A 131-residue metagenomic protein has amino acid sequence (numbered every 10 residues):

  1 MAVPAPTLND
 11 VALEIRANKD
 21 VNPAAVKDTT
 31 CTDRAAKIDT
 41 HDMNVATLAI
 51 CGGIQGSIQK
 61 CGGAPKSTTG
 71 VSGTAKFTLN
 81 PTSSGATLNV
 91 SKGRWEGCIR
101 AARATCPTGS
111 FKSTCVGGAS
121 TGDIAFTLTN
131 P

Functional and structural regions predicted by a protein language model:
M1-A17: Fungal secretory targeting signals
L13-G63: Short, surface-exposed binding/anchoring microloops in extracellular/periplasmic proteins
K37, H41, N89-E96: Soluble non-cytosolic domains of exported or imported proteins
K37-I38, S57, S67, A104 (+2 more regions): Secreted/processed peptides and extracellular or luminal domains of membrane proteins
K60-P81: Short edge beta-strands and adjacent turn/loop segments
T82-A86, T108: Surface-exposed, polar/charged faces of alpha-helical domains in mature secreted/periplasmic/lumenal proteins
S91-S110: Long, well-ordered alpha-helical scaffolding segments within enzyme catalytic domains, especially pronounced
A104, G109-P131: Active-site or metal-binding loop neighborhoods of secreted/extracellular toxin and effector enzymes
